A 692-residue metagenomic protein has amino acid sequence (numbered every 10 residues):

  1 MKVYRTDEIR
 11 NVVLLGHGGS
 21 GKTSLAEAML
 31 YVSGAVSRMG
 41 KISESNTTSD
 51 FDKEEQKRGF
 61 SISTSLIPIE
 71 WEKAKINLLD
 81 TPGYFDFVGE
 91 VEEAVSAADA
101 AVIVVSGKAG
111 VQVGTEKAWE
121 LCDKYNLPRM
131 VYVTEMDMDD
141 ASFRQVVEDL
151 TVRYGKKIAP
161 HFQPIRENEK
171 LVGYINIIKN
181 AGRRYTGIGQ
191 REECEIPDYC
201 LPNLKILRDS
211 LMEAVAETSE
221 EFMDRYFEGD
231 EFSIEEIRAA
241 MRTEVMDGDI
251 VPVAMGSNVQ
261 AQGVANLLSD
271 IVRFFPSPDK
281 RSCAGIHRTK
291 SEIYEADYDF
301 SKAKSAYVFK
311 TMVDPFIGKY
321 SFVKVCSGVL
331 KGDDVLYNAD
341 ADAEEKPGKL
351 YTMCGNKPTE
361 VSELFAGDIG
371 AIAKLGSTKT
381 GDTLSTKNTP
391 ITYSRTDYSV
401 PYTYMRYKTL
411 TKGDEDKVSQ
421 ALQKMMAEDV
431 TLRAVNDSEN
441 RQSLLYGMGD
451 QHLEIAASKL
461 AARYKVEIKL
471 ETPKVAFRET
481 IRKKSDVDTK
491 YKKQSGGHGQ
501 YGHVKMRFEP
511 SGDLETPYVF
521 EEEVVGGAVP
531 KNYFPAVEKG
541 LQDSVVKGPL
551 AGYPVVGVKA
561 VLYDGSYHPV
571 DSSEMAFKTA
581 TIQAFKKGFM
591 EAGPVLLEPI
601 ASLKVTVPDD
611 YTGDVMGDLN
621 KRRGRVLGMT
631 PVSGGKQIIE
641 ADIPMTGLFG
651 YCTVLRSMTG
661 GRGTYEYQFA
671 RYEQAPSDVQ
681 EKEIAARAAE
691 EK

Functional and structural regions predicted by a protein language model:
M1-K692: Structural and coupling elements of P-loop NTPases
